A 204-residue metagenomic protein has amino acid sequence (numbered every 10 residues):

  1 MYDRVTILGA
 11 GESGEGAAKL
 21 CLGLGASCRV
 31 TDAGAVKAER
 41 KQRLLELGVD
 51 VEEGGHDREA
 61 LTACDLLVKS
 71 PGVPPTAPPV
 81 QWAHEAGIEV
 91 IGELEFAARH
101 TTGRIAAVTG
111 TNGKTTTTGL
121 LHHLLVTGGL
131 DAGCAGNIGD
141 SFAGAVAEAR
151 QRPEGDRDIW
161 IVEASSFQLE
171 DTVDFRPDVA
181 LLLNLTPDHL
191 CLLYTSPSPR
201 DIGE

Functional and structural regions predicted by a protein language model:
M1-G92, F96: N-terminal leader/targeting and accessory segments in enzymes
L8, T31, G136, V162 (+1 more regions): Active-site flanking residues adjacent to catalytic metal/cofactor-binding acidic residues
L22-G23, T102, R200-D201: Charged, amphipathic alpha-helical interaction segments
D50-V51, A135, P199: Compositionally biased, low-complexity repeat tracts
E59-T62, P71-S196: Phosphate-binding loop of NTP-binding sites
Y194-P197, D201-E204: Single conserved hydrophobic/aromatic residue that forms the stacking wall/gate of nucleotide- or nucleobase-binding
